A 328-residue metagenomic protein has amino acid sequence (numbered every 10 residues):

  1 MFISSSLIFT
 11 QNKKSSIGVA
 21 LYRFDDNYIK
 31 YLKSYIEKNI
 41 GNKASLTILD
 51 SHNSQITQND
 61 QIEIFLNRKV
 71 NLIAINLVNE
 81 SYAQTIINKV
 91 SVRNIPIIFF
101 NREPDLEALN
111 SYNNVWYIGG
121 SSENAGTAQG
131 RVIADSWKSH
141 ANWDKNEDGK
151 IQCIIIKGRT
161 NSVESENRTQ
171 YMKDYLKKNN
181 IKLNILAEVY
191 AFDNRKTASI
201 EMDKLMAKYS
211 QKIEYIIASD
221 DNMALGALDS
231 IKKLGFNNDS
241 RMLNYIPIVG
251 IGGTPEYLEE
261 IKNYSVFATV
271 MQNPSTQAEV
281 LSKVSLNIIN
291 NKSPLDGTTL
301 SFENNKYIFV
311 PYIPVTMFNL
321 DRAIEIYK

Functional and structural regions predicted by a protein language model:
S15, K150, I155-T160, E279-K328: Hinge/cleft segment of the Venus flytrap/periplasmic-binding protein
S16-Y35, N39, T47-N59, V70 (+4 more regions): Extracytoplasmic "Venus flytrap"
N27-N42, A125-Q129, V163-K182, T197 (+2 more regions): Short, solvent-exposed amphipathic alpha-helices that sit in or adjacent to ligand/effector-binding or catalytic
I40-S51, I155, K177-F192: Short beta-strand elements in bilobed, periplasmic/extracellular small-molecule ligand-binding domains
Q58, Y117-G149, A198-S199, G253-Y257 (+1 more regions): Hydrophobic alpha-helical segments within soluble ligand-binding/sensing domains
I62-I73, I95, Y209-E214: Short acidic/histidine-rich motifs immediately flanking catalytic phosphotransfer sites in two-component signaling
I75-V92, M172, L186-E259: Hydrophobic alpha-helical
N88-N124, G149, P255-K262: Flexible loop/hinge segments that line or gate small-molecule binding clefts
